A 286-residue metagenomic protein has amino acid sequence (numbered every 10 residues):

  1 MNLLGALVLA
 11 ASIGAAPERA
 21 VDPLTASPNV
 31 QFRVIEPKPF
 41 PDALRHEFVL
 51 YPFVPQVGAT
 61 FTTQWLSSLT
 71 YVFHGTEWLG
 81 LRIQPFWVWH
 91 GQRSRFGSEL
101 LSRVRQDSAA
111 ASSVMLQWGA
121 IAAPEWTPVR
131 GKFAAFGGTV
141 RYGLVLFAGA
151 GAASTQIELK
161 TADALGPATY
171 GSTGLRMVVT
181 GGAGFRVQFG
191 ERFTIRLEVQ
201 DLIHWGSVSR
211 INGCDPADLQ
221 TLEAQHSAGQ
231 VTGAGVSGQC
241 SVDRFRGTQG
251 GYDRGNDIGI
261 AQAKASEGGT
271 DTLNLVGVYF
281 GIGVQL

Functional and structural regions predicted by a protein language model:
I13-F73, N256-Q262, T272, G277-Y279 (+1 more regions): Short glycine/proline- and aromatic-enriched beta-strand/turn motifs that initiate or cap beta-hairpins
D22-L24, Q92-D107, E158-T169, S209-A265: Solvent-exposed loop segments that connect transmembrane elements
I35-E36, V54-V57, Q106-A111, A164-G171 (+1 more regions): Extracellular loop and loop/strand-boundary signature of outer-membrane beta-barrel proteins
P37-R45, A59-T63, W78, V129-G143 (+1 more regions): Short loop/turn motifs that connect adjacent beta-strands in outer-membrane beta-barrel proteins
F40-D42, A59-T63, S112-L116, G138-V140 (+3 more regions): Replace "Gram-negative outer membrane beta-barrel proteins" with "bacterial and organellar outer membrane beta-barrel
L50-P52, L69-F73, I83-P85, A122-W126 (+4 more regions): Residues on the lipid-exposed face of transmembrane beta-strands in outer-membrane beta-barrel proteins
W78-A162: Gram-negative (and chloroplast) outer-membrane scaffold detector with strong preference for beta-barrel transmembrane
A120-E125, T232-T248, T270-L286: Outer-membrane beta-barrel "beta-signal"
